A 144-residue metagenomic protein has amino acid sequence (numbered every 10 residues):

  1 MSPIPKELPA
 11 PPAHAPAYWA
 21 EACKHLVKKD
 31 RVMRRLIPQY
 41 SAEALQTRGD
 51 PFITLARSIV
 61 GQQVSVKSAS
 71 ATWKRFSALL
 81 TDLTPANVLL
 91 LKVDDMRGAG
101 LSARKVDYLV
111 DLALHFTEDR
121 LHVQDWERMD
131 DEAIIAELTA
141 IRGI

Functional and structural regions predicted by a protein language model:
M1-P51: Intrinsically disordered, low-complexity, charged terminal extensions of DNA damage-control enzymes
A20-E21, D50-T54, L90-L91, E132-I135: Alpha-helical scaffolds flanking conserved acidic
K28-R31, T47-P51, L55, K67-A71 (+1 more regions): Generic alpha-helix structural propensity
L55-R57, M96: Amphipathic alpha-helical segments that form the core helices of the histone-fold
V64-S65, A69-R142: Alpha-helical ds-nucleic-acid-binding substructure associated with the helix-hairpin-helix region of base-excision DNA
